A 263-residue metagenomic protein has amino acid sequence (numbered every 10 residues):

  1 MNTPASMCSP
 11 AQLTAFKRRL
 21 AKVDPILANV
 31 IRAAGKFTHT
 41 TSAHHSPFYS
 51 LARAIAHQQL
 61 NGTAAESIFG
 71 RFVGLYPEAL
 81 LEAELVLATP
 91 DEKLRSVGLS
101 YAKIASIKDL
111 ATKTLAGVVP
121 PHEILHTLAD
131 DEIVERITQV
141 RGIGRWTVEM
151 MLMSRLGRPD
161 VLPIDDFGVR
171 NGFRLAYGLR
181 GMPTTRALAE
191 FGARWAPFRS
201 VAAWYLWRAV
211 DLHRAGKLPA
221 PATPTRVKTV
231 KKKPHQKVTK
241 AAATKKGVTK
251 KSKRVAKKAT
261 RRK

Functional and structural regions predicted by a protein language model:
M1-H39, D130-D131, R145-K263: C-terminal accessory module of base-excision DNA glycosylases/AP lyases that mediates lesion recognition and DNA
M7, T14, I26-A28, A33 (+2 more regions): Alpha-helical ds-nucleic-acid-binding substructure associated with the helix-hairpin-helix region of base-excision DNA
T41-Y49, G98-Y101, G192-R199: Structural motif
S46-S50, L85-A88: Alpha-helical scaffolds flanking conserved acidic
P47, L51-A52, A64-I68, K103-S106 (+2 more regions): Residue-level detector of well-ordered alpha-helical segments, enriched for hydrophobic/aromatic packing positions
R53, G70, G74, K108-T112 (+3 more regions): Generic alpha-helical structural context detector
